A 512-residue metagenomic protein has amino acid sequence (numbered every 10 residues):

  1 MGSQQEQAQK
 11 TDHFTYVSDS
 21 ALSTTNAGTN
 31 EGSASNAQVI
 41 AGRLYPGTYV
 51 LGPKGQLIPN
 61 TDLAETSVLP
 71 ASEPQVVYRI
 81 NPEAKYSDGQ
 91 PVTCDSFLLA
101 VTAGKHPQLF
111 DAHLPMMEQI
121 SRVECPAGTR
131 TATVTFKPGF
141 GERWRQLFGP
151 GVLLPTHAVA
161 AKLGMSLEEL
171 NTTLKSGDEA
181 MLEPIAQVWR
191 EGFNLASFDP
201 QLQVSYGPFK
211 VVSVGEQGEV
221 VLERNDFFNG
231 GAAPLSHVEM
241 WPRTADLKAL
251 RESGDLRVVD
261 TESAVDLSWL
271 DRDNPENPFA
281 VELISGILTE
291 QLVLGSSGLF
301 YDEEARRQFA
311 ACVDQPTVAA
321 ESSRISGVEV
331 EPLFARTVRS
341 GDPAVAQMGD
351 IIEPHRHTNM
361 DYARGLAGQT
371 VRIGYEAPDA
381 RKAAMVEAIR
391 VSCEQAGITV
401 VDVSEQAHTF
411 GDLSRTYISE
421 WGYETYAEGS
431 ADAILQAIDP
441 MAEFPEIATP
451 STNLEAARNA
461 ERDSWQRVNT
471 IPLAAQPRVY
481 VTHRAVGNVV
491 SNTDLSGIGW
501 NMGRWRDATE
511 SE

Functional and structural regions predicted by a protein language model:
T15-A71, T102: N-terminal lobe/hinge region of extracytoplasmic solute-binding protein
E65-D111, P126-W144, Y301: Aromatic- and charge-enriched surface segment that lines or borders ligand/interaction sites
P115-V188: Surface-exposed binding/hinge segments that line and control ligand-binding clefts or catalytic entry sites
Q203, Y301-V391, T509-S511: Append "and occasionally in soluble cytosolic enzymes with long acidic Gly/Pro-rich linkers
V214, G218, L222-L270: Ligand-site clamp/hinge motif
G215-G218, T358-A437: Ligand/substrate-recognition segments at binding pockets and active sites
E223-D226, T244, L283-Q308, C312 (+2 more regions): A bilobed periplasmic-binding-protein/Venus flytrap-type ligand-binding module shared by bacterial periplasmic
R484-E512: Long beta-strand-rich cores associated with HINT superfamily self-processing modules
